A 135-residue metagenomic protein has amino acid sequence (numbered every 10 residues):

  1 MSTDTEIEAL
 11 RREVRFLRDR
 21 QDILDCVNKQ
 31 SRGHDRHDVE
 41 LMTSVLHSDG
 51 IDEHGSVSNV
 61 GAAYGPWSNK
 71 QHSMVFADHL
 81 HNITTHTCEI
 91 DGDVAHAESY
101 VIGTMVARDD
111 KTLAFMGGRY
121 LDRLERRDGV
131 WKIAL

Functional and structural regions predicted by a protein language model:
M1-R32, R36, S44: Short, low-complexity N-terminal intrinsically disordered segments enriched in polar/charged residues
D38-G103: A solvent-exposed, acidic/Ser-Thr-rich amphipathic alpha-helical stretch
F76, T104-L113: Short, cysteine-centered beta-strand-loop-beta hairpins and adjacent loop/turn segments enriched in charged/polar
H81-I83, F115-Y120: Short, surface-exposed coil-to-beta transition loops
H96-E98, G117-L135: Short beta-strand edge/turn micro-motifs at domain boundaries
I102-M105, R119: Short, solvent-exposed aromatic-acidic interface loops
